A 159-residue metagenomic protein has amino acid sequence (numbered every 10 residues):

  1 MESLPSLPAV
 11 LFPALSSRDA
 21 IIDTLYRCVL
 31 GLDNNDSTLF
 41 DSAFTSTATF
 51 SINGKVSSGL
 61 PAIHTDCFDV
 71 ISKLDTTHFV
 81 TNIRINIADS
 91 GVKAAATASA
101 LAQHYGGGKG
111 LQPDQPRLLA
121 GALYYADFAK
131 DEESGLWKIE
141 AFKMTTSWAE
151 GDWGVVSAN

Functional and structural regions predicted by a protein language model:
M1-N34, T38, S42-S46: Short, low-complexity N-terminal intrinsically disordered segments enriched in polar/charged residues
D19, L74-T76, R117-L119: Transmembrane beta-barrel outer-membrane domains
T24, S46, F79-T81, A120-Y124: Residues that flank catalytic or metal-binding motifs in active/ligand-binding sites
L32, F44, A100-A102, K143-T146: Short beta-strand segments enriched in hydrophobic/aromatic residues within well-folded beta-rich domains
S37-G106: A solvent-exposed, acidic/Ser-Thr-rich amphipathic alpha-helical stretch
K73, A102-P116, W148-E150: Short, cysteine-centered beta-strand-loop-beta hairpins and adjacent loop/turn segments enriched in charged/polar
K93-T97, P116-A158: Short beta-strand edge/turn micro-motifs at domain boundaries
